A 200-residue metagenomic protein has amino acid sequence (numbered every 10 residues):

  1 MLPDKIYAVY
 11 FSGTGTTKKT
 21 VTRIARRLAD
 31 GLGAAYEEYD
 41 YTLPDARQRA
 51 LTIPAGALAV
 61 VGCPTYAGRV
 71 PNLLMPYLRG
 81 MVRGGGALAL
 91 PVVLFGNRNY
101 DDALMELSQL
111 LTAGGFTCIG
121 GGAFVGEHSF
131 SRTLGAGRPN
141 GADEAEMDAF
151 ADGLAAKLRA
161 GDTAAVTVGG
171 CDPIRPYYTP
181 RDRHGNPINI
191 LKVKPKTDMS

Functional and structural regions predicted by a protein language model:
M1-K19, R23-L43, R49-K192: FMN-binding flavodoxin-like domain, especially the glycine-rich phosphate-binding loop
T197-S200: Iron-sulfur cluster-binding cysteine motifs and their immediate structural context in ferredoxin-like electron-transfer
